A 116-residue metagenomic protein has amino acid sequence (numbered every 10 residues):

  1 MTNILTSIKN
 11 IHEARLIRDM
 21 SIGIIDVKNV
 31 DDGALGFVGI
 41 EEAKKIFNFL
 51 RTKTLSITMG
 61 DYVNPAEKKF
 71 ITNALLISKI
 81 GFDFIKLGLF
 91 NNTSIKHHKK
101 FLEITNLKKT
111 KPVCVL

Functional and structural regions predicted by a protein language model:
T2-M20: N-terminal basic/disordered segments at the start of proteins
I4-I8, I25-V27, T54-D61, I85-L87 (+1 more regions): Hydrophobic faces of well-ordered beta-strands that scaffold small-molecule active sites in alpha/beta enzyme cores
H12-I17, D26-V27, G33-L35: Short N-terminal binding/cap micro-motifs at the start of the first secondary-structure element
I17, I46, I77: Conserved, mostly hydrophobic/aromatic
S21-I22, K79-F82: A structural motif
D31-R51, N64-F70, L89-T110: Active-site-adjacent beta->alpha loops and helix N-cap segments on the catalytic face of soluble alpha/beta enzymes
L76-I80, I104-L107: CE4/NodB-like, metal-dependent polysaccharide N-deacetylase domain that modifies extracellular/periplasmic N-acetylated
